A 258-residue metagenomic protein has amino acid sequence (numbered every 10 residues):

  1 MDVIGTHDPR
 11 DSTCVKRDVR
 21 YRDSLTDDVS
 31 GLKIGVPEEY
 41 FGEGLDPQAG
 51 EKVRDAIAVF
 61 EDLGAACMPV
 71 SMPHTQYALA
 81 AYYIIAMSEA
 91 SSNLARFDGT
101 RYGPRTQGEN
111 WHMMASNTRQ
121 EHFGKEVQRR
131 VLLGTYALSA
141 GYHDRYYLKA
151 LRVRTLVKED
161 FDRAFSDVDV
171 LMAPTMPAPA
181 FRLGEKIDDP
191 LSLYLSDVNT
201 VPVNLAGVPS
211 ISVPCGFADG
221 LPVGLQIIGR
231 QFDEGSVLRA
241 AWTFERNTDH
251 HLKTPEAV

Functional and structural regions predicted by a protein language model:
M1-G44, Q48-G50, R54-A66, R96 (+3 more regions): Structural helix-boundary/capping segments
R22-D23, E43, A81, S116-H122: A short glycine-threonine-serine/GTX helix/turn-capping micro-motif
D28-S30, Y40, H74-T75, R96-L205 (+1 more regions): Serine-dependent amide/ester hydrolase catalytic core
P37, V70-P73, T175, V213: Conserved beta-strand termini and adjacent loop/short-helix elements that scaffold enzyme active sites in alpha/beta
L63-Y82: Short connector loops at secondary-structure junctions
L79-Y83, E185-K186, P222-Q226: Short secondary-structure transition/capping segments
A80-N93: Charged, often glycine-rich, active-site loop that binds/positions anionic groups
S92, T200, W242: Active-site phosphate/pyrophosphate- and oxyanion-stabilizing loops and adjacent acidic/basic residues in soluble
